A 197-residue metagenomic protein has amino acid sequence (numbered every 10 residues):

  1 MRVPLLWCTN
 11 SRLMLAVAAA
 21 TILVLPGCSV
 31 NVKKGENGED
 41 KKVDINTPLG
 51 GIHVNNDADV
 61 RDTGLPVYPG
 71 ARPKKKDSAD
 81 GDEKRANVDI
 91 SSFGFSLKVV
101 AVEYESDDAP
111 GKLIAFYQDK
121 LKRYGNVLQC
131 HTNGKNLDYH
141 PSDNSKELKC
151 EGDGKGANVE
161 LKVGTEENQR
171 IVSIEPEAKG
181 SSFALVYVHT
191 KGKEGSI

Functional and structural regions predicted by a protein language model:
R2-N10, C28-I197: An acidic-aromatic pocket/loop used at catalytic or ligand-binding sites
L15-P26: Bacterial N-terminal signal peptides
